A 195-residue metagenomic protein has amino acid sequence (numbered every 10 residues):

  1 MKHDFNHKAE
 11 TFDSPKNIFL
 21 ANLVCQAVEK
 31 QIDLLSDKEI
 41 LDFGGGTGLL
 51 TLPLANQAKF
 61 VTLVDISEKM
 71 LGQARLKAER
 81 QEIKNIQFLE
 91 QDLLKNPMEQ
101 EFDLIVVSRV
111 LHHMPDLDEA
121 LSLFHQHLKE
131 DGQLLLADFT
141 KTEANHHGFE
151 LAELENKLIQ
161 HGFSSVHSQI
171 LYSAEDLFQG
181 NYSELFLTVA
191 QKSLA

Functional and structural regions predicted by a protein language model:
M1-L35, Q73: Conserved class I S-adenosyl-L-methionine
K38-G44: Conserved class I S-adenosyl-L-methionine
T47-K95: Class I SAM-dependent methyltransferase SAM/SAH-binding core
V106: A conserved beta-strand element that flanks and buttresses the S-adenosyl-L-methionine
E119-E130: A short glycine-rich, Lys/Arg-flanked "PGG" loop and its adjoining helix->strand segment in the class I
G132-F139: Conserved beta-strand signature within the Rossmann-like core of class I S-adenosyl-L-methionine
H147-G162: Short alpha-helix
A174-A195: Core SAM-dependent methyltransferase catalytic element
